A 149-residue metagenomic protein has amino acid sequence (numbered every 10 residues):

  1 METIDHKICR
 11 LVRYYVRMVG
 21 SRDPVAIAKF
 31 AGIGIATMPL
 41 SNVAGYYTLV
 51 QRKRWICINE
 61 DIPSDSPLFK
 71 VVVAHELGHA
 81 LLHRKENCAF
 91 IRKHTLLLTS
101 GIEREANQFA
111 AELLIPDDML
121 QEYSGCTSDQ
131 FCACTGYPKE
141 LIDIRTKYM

Functional and structural regions predicted by a protein language model:
M1-M149: Active-site hotspot residues in diverse enzymes, especially metal/ion-binding acidic/histidine motifs
